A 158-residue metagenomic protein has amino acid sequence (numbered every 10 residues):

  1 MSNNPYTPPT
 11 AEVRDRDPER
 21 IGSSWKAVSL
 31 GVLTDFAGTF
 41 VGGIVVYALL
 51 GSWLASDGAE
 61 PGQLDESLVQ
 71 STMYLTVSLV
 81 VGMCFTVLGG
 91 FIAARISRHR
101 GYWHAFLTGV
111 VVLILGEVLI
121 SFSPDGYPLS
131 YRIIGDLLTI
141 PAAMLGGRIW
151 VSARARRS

Functional and structural regions predicted by a protein language model:
S2-S158: Juxtamembrane/disordered regions of integral membrane proteins
